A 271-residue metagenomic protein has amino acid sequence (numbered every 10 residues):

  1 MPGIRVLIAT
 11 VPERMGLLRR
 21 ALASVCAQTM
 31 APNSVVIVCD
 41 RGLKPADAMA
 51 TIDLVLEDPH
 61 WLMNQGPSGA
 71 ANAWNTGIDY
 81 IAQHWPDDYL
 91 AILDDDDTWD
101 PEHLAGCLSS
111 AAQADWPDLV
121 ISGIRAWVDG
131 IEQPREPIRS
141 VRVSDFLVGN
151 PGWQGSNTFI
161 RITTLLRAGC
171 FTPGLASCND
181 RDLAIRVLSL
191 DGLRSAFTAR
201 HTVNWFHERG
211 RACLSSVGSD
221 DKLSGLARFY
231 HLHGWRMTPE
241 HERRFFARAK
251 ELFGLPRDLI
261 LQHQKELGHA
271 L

Functional and structural regions predicted by a protein language model:
L22-P32: Short, acidic, metal-binding catalytic loop of nucleotide-sugar glycosyltransferases
N64-A82: Glycine-rich, basic loop-to-helix element that forms the pyrophosphate-binding segment of sugar-nucleotide handling
P86-T98: Short beta-strand-to-loop acidic/aromatic patch adjacent to the donor-nucleotide binding site
E102-Q133: Conserved donor NDP-sugar-binding/catalytic core segment of glycosyltransferases
G123, S195-T202: Catalytic beta-strand/loop signature of glycosyltransferases that borders the donor
R142-I160: A recurrent flexible, glycine/aromatic-enriched loop bordering the glycosyltransferase active site that acts as
S177-L183: Acidic donor-binding loop at a coil-to-helix junction in glycosyltransferase catalytic cores that engages
H201, W205, L214-E242: Catalytic core of nucleotide-sugar-dependent glycosyltransferases
